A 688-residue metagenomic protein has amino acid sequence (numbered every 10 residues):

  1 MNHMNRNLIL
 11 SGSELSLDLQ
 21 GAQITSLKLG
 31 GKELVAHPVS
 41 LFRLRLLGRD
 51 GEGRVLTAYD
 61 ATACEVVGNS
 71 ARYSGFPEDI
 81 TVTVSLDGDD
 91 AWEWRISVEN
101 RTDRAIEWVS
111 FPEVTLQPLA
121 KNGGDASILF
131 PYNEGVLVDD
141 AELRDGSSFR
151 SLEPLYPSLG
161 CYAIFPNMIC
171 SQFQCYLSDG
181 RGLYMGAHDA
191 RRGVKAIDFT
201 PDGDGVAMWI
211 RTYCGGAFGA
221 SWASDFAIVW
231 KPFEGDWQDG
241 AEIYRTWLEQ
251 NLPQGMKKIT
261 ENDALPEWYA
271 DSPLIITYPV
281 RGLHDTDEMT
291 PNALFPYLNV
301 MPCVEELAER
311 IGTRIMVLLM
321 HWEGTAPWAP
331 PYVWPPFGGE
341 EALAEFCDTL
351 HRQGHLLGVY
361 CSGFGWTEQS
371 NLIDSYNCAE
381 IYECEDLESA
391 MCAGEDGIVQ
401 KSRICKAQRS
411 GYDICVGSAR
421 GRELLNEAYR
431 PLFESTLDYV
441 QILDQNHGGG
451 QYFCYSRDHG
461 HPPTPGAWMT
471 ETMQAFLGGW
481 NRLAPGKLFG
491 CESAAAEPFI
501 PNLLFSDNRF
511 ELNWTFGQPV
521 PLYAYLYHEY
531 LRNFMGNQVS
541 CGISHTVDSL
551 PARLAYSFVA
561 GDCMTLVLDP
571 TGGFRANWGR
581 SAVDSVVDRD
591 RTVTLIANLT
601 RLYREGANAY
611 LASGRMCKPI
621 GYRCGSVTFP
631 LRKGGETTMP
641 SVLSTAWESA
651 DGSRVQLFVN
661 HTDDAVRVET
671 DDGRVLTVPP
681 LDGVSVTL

Functional and structural regions predicted by a protein language model:
I9-L10, E14-M316, T349, Q353-L357 (+4 more regions): Carbohydrate-recognition beta-sandwich/jelly-roll modules in extracellular/periplasmic carbohydrate-active proteins
L17, I210-R211, F218-A227, G466-D672 (+1 more regions): Active-site-proximal substrate-binding groove within the catalytic cores of carbohydrate-active enzymes
L274-L298, T325-E340, C405-L424, S456-T470 (+1 more regions): The substrate-binding groove and active-site-proximal loops of carbohydrate-active enzymes, especially glycoside
I276, I315-L319, L357-Y360, V440-I442 (+2 more regions): Hydrophobic faces of well-ordered beta-strands that scaffold small-molecule active sites in alpha/beta enzyme cores
P296-Y297, A342, D348, L356-P431 (+1 more regions): Active-site-adjacent "subsite" loops/lids of carbohydrate-active enzymes
A308, A344-H355, L477-A484: Surface-exposed amphipathic alpha-helices with a cationic face
V317-E323, C361-E368, L443-Q451, S493-A496: Short, solvent-exposed turn/loop segments enriched in Gly/Ser/Thr/Pro and often Arg
D413-I500: Active-site neighborhood of glycoside hydrolase catalytic domains
